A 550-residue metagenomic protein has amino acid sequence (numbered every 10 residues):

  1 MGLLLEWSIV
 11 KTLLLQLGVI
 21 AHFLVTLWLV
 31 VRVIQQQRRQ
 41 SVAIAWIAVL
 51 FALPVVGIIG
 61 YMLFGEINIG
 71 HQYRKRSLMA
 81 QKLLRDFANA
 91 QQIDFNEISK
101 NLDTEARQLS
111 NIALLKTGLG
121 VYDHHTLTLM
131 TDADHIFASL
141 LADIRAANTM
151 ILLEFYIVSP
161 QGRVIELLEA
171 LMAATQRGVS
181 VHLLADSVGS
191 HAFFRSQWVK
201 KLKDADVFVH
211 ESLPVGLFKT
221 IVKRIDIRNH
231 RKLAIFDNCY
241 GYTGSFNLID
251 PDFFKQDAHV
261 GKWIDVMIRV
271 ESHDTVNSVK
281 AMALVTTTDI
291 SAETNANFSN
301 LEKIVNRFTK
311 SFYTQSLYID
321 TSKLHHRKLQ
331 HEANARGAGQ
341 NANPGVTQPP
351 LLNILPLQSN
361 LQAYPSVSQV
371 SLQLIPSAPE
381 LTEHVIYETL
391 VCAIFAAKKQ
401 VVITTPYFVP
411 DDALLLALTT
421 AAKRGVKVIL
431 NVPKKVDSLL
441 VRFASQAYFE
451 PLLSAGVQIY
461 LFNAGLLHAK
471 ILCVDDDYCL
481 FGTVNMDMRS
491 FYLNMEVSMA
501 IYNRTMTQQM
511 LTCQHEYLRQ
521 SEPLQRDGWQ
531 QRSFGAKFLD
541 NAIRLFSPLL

Functional and structural regions predicted by a protein language model:
M1-E388, C392, A396, V436 (+4 more regions): N-terminal localization/anchoring segments of enzymes in phospholipid and broader phosphate metabolism
R177-V179, R424-K427: A short helix->loop->beta-strand "cap" motif at the edges of active sites that frequently abuts
A185, T405, V432: Short beta-strand/turn micro-motifs composed of small residues that flank or help shape donor/cofactor-binding pockets
Y407-V426, P433, S438: Helical hairpin unit composed of two closely spaced alpha helices linked by a short loop
A417-A421, A447, H515-E516: Short, solvent-exposed amphipathic alpha-helical segments in soluble enzyme and RNA/protein-processing domains
L472-V474: Conserved, well-ordered active-site substructure
